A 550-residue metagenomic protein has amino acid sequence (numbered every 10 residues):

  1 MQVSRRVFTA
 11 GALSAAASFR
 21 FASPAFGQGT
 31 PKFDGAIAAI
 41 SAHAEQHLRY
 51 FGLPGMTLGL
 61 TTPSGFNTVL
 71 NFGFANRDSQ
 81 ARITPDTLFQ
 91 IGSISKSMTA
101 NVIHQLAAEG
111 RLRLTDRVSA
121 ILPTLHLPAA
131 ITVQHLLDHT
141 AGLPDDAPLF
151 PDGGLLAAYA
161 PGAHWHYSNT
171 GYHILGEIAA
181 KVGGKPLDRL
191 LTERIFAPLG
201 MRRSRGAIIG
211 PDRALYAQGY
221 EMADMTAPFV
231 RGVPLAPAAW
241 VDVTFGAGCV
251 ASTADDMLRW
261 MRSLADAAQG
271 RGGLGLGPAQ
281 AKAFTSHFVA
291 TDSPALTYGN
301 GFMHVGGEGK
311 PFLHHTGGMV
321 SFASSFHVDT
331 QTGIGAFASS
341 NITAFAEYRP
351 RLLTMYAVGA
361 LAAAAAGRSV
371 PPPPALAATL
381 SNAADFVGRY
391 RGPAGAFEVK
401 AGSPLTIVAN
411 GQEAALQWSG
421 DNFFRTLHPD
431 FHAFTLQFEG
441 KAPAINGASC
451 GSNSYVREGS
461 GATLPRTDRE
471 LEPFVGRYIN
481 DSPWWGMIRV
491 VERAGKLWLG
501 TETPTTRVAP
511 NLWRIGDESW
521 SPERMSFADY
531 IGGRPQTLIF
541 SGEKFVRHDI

Functional and structural regions predicted by a protein language model:
Q2-R5: Positively charged n-region of N-terminal signal peptides that target proteins for export
V7-F26: N-terminal export signals
A10-G11, A25, N101, P144 (+1 more regions): Intrinsically disordered, low-complexity segments enriched in polar/charged small residues
A12, S41, L122: Short amphipathic alpha-helical/adjacent loop interface patches that line ligand and macromolecule-binding sites
L13, A158, R213, T506-R507 (+1 more regions): Intrinsically disordered, low-complexity regions enriched in Ser/Pro/Gly/Gln/His and often acidic
S14, G142, G210, I342-A344 (+1 more regions): Flexible, active-site-proximal loop/turn residues at the rims of small-molecule/cofactor binding pockets and catalytic
G27-L70, K185, R189-E193, A197 (+2 more regions): Catalytic loop of the DD-peptidase/beta-lactamase superfamily, centered on the K-T-G motif and neighboring
D34-A38, Y50-P54, T62-G65, V69-R189 (+2 more regions): Active-site-proximal loop and beta-strand segments within enzyme catalytic domains
